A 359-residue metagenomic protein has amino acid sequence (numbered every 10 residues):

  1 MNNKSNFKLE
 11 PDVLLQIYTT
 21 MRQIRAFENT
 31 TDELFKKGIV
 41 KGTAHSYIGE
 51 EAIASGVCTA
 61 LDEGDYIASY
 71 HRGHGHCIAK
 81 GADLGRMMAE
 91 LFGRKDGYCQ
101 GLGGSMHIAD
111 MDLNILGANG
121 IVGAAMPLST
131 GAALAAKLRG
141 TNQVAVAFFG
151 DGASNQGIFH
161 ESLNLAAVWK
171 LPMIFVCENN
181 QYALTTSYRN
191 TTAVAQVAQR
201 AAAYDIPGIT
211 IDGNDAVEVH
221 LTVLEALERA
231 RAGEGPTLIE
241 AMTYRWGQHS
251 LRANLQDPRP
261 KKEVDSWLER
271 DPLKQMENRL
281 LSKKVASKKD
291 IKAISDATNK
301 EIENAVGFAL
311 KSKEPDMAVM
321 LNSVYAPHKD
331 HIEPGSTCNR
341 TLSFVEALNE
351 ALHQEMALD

Functional and structural regions predicted by a protein language model:
M1-I53, G247-H249, A253-D359: Conserved acidic/glycine
N29-D32, I39-W169, S187-A193, A198 (+1 more regions): Cofactor-binding active-site loop characterized by glycine-rich and histidine/acidic residues
K36-I39, H107-I115, T141-A145, V176-Y182 (+4 more regions): Gly-rich Lys/Arg/Thr-decorated short loops/hinges at beta-loop-alpha junctions or inter-strand turns that position
R72, E178-Q181, G213-N214, M242-Y244: Short, ordered loop/turn segments at secondary-structure junctions
G75, Q181-L184, E218, R245-G247: Short gly/pro/ser/thr-enriched loop/turn and capping motifs at secondary-structure boundaries
K137-T141, A193-E225, L268-S295: Conserved thiamine diphosphate
E228-G235: Long, amphipathic alpha-helical stalk/connector segments used for oligomerization, subunit docking, or mechanical
